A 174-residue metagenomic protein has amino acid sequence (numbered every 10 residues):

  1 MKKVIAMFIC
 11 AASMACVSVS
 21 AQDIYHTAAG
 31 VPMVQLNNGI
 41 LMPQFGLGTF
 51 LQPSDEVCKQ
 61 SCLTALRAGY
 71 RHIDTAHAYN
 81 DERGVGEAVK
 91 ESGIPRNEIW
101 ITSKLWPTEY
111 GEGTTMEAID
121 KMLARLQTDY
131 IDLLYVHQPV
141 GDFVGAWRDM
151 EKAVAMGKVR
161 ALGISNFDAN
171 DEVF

Functional and structural regions predicted by a protein language model:
M1-V4: Positively charged n-region of N-terminal signal peptides that target proteins for export
A6-A15: Bacterial N-terminal signal peptides
V17-A21: Sec/Tat signal peptide C-region and signal peptidase I cleavage site
Q22-I99, K152: N-terminal binding-site loop/beta-alpha segment at the start of enzyme catalytic domains that lines or forms
M42-G46, H72, E98-T102, Y130-L133 (+1 more regions): Structural preference for beta-strand elements that scaffold enzyme active sites
G48-F50, T75-Y79, K104-W106, V136-V140 (+1 more regions): Active-site-proximal beta-strand/loop segments in catalytic clefts of secreted hydrolases
S54, A78, T108-G111, F143: Alpha-helix N-cap/loop-to-helix initiation residues
Y110-F174: Glycine/proline-rich, positively charged, aromatic-decorated active-site loop/lid region on the catalytic face
